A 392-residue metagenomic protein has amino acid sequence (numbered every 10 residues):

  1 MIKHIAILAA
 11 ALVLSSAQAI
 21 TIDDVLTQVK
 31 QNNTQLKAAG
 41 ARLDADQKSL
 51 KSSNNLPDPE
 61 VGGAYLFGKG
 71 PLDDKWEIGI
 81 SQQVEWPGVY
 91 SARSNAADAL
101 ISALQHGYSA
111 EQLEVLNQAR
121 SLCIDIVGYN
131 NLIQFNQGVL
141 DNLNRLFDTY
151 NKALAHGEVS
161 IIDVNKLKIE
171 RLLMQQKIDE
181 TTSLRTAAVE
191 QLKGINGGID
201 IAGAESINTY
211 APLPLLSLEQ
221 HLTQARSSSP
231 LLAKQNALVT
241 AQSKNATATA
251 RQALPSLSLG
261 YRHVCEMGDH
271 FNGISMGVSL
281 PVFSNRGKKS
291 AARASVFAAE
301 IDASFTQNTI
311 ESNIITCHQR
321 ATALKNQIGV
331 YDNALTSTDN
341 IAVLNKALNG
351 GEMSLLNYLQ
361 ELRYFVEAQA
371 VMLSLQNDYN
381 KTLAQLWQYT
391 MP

Functional and structural regions predicted by a protein language model:
A10-Q18: Hydrophobic h-region of N-terminal signal peptides that target proteins for export in Gram-negative bacteria
Q18-E60, V84, A92, E158-I162 (+4 more regions): Bacterial Sec-pathway N-terminal export signals of envelope proteins
I20, E114-S228, C317-R320, L324 (+2 more regions): Periplasmic alpha-helical coiled-coil/stalk elements that build and connect Gram-negative outer-membrane
T27-K37, D44-D58, I78-A96, H106-L113 (+7 more regions): A glycine-/polar-enriched beta->alpha junction
A38-S53, E111, V115-G138, R145-K152 (+4 more regions): Amphipathic alpha-helical coiled-coil segments
A39, V61-G63, I80, L143 (+2 more regions): Membrane-embedded beta-strand positions of outer-membrane beta-barrel proteins
R42, Y65-K75, L238, V264-G273: Solvent-exposed loop/turn segments connecting transmembrane beta-strands in outer-membrane beta-barrel proteins
Y65-K69, V84, H263-M267, L280-V282 (+1 more regions): Transmembrane beta-strands of outer-membrane beta-barrel pores
